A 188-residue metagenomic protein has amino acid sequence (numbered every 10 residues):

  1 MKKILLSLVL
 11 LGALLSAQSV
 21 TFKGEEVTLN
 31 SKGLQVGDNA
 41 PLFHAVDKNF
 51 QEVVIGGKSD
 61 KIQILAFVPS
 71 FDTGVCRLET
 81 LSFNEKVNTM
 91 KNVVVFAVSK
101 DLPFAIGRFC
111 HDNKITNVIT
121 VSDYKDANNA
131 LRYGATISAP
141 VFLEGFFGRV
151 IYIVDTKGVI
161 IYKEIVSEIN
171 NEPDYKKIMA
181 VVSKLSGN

Functional and structural regions predicted by a protein language model:
I4-A13: Sec-dependent N-terminal signal peptides
S19-I55: N-terminal "domain-start" segment that seeds a small globular fold
A40-P41, I64, G148-V150: Short loop/turn microsegments at loop-to-beta-strand junctions
V54-F83, V94: Short active-site neighborhood of thiol/selenol oxidoreductases, capturing the structured segment around
R77-T120, N129: Structural microenvironment flanking redox-active thiols in thiol-disulfide oxidoreductases
D101, Y124-K125, P173: Short beta->alpha linker loops
N113-G148: Short, internal strand/loop/helix patches that form the active-site neighborhood or redox-interaction surface
F146-N188: Thiol-/selenol-based redox modules, centered on thioredoxin-like and closely related oxidoreductase domains
